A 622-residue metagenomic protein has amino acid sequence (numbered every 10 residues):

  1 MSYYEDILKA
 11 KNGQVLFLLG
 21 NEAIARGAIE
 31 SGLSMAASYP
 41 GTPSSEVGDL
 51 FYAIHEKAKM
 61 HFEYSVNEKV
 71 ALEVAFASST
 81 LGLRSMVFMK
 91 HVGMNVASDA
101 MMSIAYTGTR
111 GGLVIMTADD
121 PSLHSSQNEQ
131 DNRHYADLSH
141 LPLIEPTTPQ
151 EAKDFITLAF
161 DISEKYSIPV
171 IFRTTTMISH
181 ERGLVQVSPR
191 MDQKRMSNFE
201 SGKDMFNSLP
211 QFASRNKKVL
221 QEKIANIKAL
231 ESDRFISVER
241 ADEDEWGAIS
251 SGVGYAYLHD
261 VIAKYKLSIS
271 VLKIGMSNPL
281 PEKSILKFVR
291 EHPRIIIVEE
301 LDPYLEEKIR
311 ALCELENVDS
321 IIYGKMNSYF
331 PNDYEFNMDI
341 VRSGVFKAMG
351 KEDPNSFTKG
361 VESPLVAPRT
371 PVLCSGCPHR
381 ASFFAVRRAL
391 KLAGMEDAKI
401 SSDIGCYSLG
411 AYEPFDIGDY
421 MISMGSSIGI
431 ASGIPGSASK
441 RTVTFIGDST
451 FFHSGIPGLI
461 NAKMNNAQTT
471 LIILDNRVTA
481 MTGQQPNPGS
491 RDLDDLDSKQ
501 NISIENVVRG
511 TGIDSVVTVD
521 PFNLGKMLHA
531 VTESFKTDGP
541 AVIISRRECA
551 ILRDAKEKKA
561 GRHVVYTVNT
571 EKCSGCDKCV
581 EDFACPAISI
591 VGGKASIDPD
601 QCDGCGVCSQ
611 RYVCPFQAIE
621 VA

Functional and structural regions predicted by a protein language model:
M1-N21, P146-L373, P378-H379, P521 (+3 more regions): Flexible, low-complexity linker and terminal segments
M1-P149, M177, A241-D242, L315-K440: Thiamine diphosphate
V47-L50, V74-F76, A97-M101, L123-Q130 (+14 more regions): Short acidic, glycine/serine/threonine-rich loops at helix termini
L50-K57, H259-V271, N506-G512: Short helix-loop-beta junction
A58-Y64, T107-A118, M196, E200-S201 (+3 more regions): A glycine-rich helix N-cap at a beta->alpha junction
D120-T175, K203, N207, Q211 (+4 more regions): Conserved thiamine diphosphate
S125, L409-I544, A550-K556: Thiamine diphosphate
